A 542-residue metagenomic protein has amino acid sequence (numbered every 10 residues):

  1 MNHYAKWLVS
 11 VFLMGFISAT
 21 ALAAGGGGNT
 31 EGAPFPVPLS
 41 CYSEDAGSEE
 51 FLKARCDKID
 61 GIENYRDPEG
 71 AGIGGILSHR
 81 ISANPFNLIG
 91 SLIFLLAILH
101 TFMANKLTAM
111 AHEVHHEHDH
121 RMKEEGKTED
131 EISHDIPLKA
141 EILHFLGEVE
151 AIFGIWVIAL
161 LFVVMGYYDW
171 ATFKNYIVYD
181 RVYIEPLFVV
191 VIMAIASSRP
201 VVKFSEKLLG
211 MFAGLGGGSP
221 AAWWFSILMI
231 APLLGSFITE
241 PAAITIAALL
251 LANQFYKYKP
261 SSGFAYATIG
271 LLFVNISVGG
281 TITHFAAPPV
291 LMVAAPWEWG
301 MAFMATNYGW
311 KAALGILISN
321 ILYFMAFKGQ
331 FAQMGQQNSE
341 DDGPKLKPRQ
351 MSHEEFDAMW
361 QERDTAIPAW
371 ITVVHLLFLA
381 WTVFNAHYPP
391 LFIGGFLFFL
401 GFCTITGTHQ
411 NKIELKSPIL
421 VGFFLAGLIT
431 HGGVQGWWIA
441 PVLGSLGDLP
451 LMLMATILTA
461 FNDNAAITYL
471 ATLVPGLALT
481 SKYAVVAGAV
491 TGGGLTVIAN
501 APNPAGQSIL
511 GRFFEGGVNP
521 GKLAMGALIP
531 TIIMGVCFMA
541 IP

Functional and structural regions predicted by a protein language model:
A21-A83, L107-I152, G210, G214 (+3 more regions): Intrinsically disordered, low-complexity non-transmembrane regions of multi-pass membrane transporters
G28-A33, C41, I89-L92, A97-E117 (+5 more regions): Juxtamembrane and boundary regions of transmembrane helices in multi-pass small-molecule transporters and channels
I76-F86, E141-E150, A171-P186, M301-K311 (+4 more regions): Interfacial loop-to-helix junctions that mark the boundaries of transmembrane helices in multi-pass membrane
A83-N87, D180-L187, A213-S226, Y258-I269 (+3 more regions): Membrane-interfacial loop-to-helix junctions in multi-pass transporters
L88-A109, E113-H115, E148-G166, V182-A194 (+5 more regions): Hydrophobic mid-bilayer segments of alpha-helices in multi-pass membrane transport proteins, especially secondary
R121, K127-T128, G166-R181, V201-E206 (+1 more regions): Transmembrane helical segments that form the transport core of multi-pass membrane transport proteins
I192-R199, G218-S219, I230-A242, V274-T283 (+2 more regions): Helix-loop-helix module between adjacent transmembrane segments
G217, A221-G279, M292-V293, Y469-A487 (+2 more regions): Hydrophobic transmembrane alpha-helices that form the pore/transport pathway of multi-pass ion and small-solute
